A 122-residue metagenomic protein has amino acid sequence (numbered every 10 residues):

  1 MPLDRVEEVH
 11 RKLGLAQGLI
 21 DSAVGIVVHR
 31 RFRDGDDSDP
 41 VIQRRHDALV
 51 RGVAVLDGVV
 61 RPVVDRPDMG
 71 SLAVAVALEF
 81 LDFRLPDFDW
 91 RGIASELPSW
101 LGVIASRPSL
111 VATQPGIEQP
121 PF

Functional and structural regions predicted by a protein language model:
M1-P40: GST-like domain detector, emphasizing the conserved glutathione-binding G-site in the N-terminal thioredoxin-like
P2-V6, P62-M69: Structural motif
D21, R31-D34, L81-R91: Short helix-capping/linker segments at secondary-structure and domain boundaries
D21-S22, G52, L78, T113-F122: Non-globular targeting/processing and membrane-anchoring segments
P40-G58: Amphipathic alpha-helical packing segments from all-alpha helical-bundle domains
G58-R66, P108-T113: Surface-exposed helix-capping loop/turn segments at secondary-structure junctions
D65-P86: GST superfamily/GST-like fold recognition
G92-P115: C-terminal end-helix/capping segment
